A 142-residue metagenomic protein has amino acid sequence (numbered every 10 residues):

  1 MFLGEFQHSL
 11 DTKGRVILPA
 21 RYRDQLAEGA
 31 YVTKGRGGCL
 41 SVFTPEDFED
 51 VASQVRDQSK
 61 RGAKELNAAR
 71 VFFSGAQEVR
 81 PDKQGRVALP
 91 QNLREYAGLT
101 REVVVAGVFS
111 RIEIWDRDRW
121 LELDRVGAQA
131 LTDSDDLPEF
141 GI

Functional and structural regions predicted by a protein language model:
M1-Q7, T12, Y22-V79, K83-Q84 (+1 more regions): Flexible "stalk/tail and boundary" regions
